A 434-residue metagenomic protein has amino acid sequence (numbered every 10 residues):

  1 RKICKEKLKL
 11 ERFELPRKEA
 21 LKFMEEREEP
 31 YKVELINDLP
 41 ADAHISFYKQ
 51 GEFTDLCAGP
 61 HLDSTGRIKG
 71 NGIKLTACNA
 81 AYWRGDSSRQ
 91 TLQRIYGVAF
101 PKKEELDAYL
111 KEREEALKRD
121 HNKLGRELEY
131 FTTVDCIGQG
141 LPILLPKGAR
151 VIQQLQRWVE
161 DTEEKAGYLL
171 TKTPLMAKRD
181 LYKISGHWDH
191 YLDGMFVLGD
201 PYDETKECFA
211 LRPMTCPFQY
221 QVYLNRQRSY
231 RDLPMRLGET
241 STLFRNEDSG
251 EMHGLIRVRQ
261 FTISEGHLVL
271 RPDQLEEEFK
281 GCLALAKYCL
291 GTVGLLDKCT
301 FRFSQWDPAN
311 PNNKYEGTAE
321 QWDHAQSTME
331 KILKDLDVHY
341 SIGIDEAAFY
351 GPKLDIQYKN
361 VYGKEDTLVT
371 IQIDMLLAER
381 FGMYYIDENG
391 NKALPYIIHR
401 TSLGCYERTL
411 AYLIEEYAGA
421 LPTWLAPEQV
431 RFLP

Functional and structural regions predicted by a protein language model:
R1-T242, N246-M252, I256, L268 (+1 more regions): Auxiliary tRNA-acceptor-end handling modules of aminoacyl-tRNA synthetases
K5-G51, G291-I371: Metal-assisted phosphate- and nucleotidyl-transfer catalytic regions
Q90, Y191, E204-K206, L233 (+4 more regions): Short, solvent-exposed loop/turn segments at the edges of secondary structure
C136-G148, D203-K206, Y220-Q227, F261-Q274 (+3 more regions): Glycine- and acidic
G148-R157, R228-S241, I256, F261 (+4 more regions): Structured ligand/cofactor/substrate-binding pocket environments in proteins
L155-E164, Y168, L283-A284, A325-Q326 (+2 more regions): Inter-domain linker/hinge segments that demarcate the starts of reverse transcriptase and RNase H-type modules
K206-C208, P217-F218, V222-R226, M235 (+5 more regions): A translation/RNA-centric and nucleic-acid-associated enzymatic feature enriched in Class II aminoacyl-tRNA synthetases
L243-T328, I332: Extended, charged alpha-beta segments that form solvent-exposed binding/catalytic grooves in nucleic-acid-handling
